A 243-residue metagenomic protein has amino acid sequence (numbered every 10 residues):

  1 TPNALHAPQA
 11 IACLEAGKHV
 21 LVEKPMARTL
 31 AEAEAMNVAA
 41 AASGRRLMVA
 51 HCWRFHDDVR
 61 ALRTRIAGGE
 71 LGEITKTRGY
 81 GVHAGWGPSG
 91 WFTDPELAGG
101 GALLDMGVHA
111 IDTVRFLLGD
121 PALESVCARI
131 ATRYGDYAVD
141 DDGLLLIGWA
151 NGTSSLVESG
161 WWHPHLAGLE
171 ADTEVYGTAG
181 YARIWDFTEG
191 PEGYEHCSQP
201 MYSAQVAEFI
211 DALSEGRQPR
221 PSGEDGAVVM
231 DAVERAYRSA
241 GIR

Functional and structural regions predicted by a protein language model:
T1-A39: Beta-loop-alpha module in the N-terminal Rossmann-like domain of NAD(P)-dependent dehydrogenases, especially those
H6, A10, A33, H56-V59 (+3 more regions): A general structural signal for well-ordered alpha-helical segments in protein cores
A16-K18, S43-R46, T153: A short helix->loop->beta-strand "cap" motif at the edges of active sites that frequently abuts
V22-E23, L47-V49, V157, I184: Hydrophobic residues in well-ordered beta-strands that form the structural core
R46, W53-D136, R243: Predominantly a Rossmann-like dinucleotide-binding segment in NAD(P)-dependent oxidoreductases
D112-T188, V206-R217: Contiguous beta-strand/loop segments that form the cofactor/metal-binding neighborhood of enzyme cores
A150, F209-R243: C-terminal helix-rich "cap/oligomerization" subdomain common to oxidoreductases
H196-A207, P221: Active-site loop of classical SDR/Rossmann-like NAD(P)-dependent oxidoreductases, centered on the catalytic Tyr-X3-Lys
